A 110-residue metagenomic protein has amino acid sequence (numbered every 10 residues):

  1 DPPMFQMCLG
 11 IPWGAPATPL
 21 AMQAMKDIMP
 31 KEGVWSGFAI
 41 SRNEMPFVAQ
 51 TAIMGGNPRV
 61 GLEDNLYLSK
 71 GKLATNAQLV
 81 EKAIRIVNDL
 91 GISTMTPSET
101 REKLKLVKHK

Functional and structural regions predicted by a protein language model:
D1-L62, L73, S93: Catalytic alpha/beta core domains of metabolic enzymes, predominantly
I28, I86, K103: Residues that form generic nucleotide/phosphate-binding pockets
A49, K70-T75, V107-H109: Short secondary-structure transition/capping segments
D64-Y67: A short, flexible beta-alpha/helix-coil linker loop
S69-T94: C-terminal helical cap(s) of enzyme catalytic domains, especially alpha/beta-barrels
D89-K110: N-terminal charge/polar-biased segments
